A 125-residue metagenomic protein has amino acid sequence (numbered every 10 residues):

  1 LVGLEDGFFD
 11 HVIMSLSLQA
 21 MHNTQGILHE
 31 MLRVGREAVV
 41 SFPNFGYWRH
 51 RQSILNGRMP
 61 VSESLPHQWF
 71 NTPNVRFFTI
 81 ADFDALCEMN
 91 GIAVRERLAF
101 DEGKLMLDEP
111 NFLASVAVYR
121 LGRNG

Functional and structural regions predicted by a protein language model:
L1-D6, H22: Short conserved loop adjoining the S-adenosyl-L-methionine
G7-F8, V34: Alpha-helix C-terminal capping/helix-to-coil transition sites in glycosyltransferase folds
D10-T24, F42: A short SAM/SAH-binding and catalytic strip from SAM-dependent methyltransferases
Q25-V40: A short glycine-rich, Lys/Arg-flanked "PGG" loop and its adjoining helix->strand segment in the class I
E37-S64: Conserved class I S-adenosyl-L-methionine
S64-N74: Short glycine/proline- and acidic residue-enriched helix-loop micro-motifs that form flexible lids or anion-recognition
P73-L98: Short alpha-helix
A99, L105-G125: Core SAM-dependent methyltransferase catalytic element
